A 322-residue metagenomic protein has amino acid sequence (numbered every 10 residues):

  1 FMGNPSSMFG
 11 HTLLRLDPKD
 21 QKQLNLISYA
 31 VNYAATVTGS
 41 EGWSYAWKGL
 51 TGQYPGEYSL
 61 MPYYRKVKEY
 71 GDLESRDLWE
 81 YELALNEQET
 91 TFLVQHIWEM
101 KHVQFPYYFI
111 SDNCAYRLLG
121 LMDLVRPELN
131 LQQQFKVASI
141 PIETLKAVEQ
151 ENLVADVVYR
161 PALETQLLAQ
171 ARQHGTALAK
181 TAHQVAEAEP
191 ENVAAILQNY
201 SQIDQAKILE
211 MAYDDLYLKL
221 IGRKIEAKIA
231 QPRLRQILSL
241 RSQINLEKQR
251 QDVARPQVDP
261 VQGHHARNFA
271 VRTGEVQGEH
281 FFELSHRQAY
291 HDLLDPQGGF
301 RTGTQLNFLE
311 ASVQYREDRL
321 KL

Functional and structural regions predicted by a protein language model:
F1-L73, H286, Y315-R319: Glycine-rich catalytic cores of cysteine/serine-nucleophile enzymes that process amide/ester linkages in cell-envelope
G10-T12, Y29, Y81, H265-R267 (+1 more regions): Structural beta-strand/beta-sheet cores of well-ordered domains, especially the beta-sheet scaffolds that support
D17, L121-M122, Y290: Generic short alpha-helical hydrophobic face used as a protein-protein interaction/packing hotspot
K19-L24, V125-L129, L293: Secondary-structure transition/capping motifs at alpha-helix termini and the adjoining loop/turn into the next element
D20, V37, A84-E89, E275 (+1 more regions): A broadly conserved detector of short glycine/acidic/proline-rich loop/turn motifs that flank catalytic sites and bind
E41-A115, V125: N-terminal accessory/precursor segments of enzymes
Y81, W98-G278: Activation targets extended, charge/polar-rich intrinsically disordered C-terminal tails
Q257-L322: Transmembrane beta-barrel domains of bacterial outer-membrane proteins
